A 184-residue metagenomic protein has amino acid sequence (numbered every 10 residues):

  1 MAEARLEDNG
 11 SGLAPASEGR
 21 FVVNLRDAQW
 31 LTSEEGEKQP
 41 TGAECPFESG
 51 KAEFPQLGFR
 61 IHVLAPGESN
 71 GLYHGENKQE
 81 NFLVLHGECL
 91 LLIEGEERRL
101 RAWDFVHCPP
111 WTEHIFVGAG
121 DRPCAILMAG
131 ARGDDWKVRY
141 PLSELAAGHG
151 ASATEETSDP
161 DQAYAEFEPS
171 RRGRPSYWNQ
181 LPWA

Functional and structural regions predicted by a protein language model:
M1-Q56, L145-A184: A short, N-terminal "cap"/entry segment at the start of jelly-roll beta-barrel domains of the cupin/DSBH fold
T41-F47, R60-E76, P110: Conserved short histidine dyad/triad with adjacent acidic residue
Q56, I61-P66, H74-I93, A129-A131: Short, conserved beta-strand element in jelly-roll/cupin
N81, G95-W111: Short acidic-glycine-tyrosine-enriched beta hairpin
L90, P110-W136: Ligand-binding loop in jelly-roll beta-barrel domains
K137-L142: Short, charged, solvent-exposed linker or helix-capping segments at domain edges/interfaces that act as flexible hinges
